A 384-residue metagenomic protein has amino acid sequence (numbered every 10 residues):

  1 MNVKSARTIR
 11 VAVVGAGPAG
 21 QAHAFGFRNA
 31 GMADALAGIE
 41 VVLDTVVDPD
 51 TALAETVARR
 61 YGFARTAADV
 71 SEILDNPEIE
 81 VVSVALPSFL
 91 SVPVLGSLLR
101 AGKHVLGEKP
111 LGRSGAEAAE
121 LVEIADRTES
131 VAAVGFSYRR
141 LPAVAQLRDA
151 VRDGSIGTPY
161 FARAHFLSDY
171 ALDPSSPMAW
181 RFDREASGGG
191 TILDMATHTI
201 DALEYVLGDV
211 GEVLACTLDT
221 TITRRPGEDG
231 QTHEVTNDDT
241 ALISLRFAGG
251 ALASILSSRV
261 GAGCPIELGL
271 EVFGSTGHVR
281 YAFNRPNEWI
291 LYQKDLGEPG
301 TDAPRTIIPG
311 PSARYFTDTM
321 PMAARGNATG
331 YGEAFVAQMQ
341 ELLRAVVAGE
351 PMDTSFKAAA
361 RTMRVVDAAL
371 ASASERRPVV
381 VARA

Functional and structural regions predicted by a protein language model:
M1-S5, A35, V81, L296-G297 (+1 more regions): C-terminal helix-rich "cap/oligomerization" subdomain common to oxidoreductases
M1-Y61: N-terminal Rossmann-like dinucleotide-binding module
A19, Y138-V235, R376: Predominantly a Rossmann-like dinucleotide-binding segment in NAD(P)-dependent oxidoreductases
V41-T45, E80-V82, G189-G190: Short active-site oxyanion
A64-V70: Conserved SAM-binding strand-loop segment of SAM-dependent methyltransferases
V81, P87-R139, G154: Beta-strand-loop-alpha-helix segment that lines the small-molecule cofactor/substrate pocket of alpha/beta enzymes
G107, A132-V134, R163, I255 (+1 more regions): Hydrophobic residues in well-ordered beta-strands that form the structural core
S137, R225-E234, L242, R246-F247 (+3 more regions): C-terminal glycine/acidic-rich active-site capping loop/insertion
